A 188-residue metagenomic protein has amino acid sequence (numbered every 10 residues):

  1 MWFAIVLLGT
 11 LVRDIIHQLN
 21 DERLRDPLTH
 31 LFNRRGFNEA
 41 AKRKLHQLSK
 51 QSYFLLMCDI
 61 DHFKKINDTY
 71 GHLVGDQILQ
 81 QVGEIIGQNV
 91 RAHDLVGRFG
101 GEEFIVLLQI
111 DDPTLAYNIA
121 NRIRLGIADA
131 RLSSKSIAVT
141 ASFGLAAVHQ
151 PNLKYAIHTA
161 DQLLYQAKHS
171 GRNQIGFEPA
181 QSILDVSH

Functional and structural regions predicted by a protein language model:
M1-L28, G36-L45: Signal-transducing coiled-coil linker helices
N20-D21, R34-S52, G83-R91, Q109: Short regulatory alpha-helical coupling segments that immediately precede and/or link into cyclic nucleotide signaling
N20-E39, C58-H72, Q80: Conserved nucleotide-binding and Mg2+-coordinating catalytic segments in signaling enzymes
A40-Y70, I86, G97: Active-site-proximal structural segments of metal-dependent nucleotidyl cyclase/transferase enzymes
F63, V82, V96-F99, F104 (+1 more regions): Hydrophobic framework residues that shape the active-site pocket of cyclic nucleotide turnover catalytic cores
G83-E84, L115-R131, D161: Alpha-helical scaffold within the catalytic cores of cyclic-nucleotide enzymes
R98, I127-A141: Catalytic core regions of nucleotide second-messenger enzymes
Y117-N121, A146-H188: Catalytic-core segments of nucleotide cyclases and related cyclic-nucleotide turnover enzymes
